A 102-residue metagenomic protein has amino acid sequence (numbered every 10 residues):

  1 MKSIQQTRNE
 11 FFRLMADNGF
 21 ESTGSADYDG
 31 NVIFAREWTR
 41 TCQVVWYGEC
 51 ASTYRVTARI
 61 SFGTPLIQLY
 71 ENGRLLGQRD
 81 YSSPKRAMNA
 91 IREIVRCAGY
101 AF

Functional and structural regions predicted by a protein language model:
M1-G48, Q78, A101: Negatively charged, low-complexity tracts enriched in Asp/Glu with abundant Ser/Thr
S3, N31, R55, E93-I94: Detector for intrinsically disordered, low-structure N-terminal pre-sequences
T7-E10, L14, A87-C97: Charge-rich, solvent-exposed alpha-helical interaction surfaces
I33, V45, T57, V95-R96: N-terminal non-cleavable signal-anchor helices
E37, I60, N89-R92, Y100: Short stretches within intrinsically disordered, low-complexity N-terminal or propeptide regions
Q43-A90: Intrinsically disordered, low-complexity regulatory segments enriched in Ser/Thr/Pro and charged residues
